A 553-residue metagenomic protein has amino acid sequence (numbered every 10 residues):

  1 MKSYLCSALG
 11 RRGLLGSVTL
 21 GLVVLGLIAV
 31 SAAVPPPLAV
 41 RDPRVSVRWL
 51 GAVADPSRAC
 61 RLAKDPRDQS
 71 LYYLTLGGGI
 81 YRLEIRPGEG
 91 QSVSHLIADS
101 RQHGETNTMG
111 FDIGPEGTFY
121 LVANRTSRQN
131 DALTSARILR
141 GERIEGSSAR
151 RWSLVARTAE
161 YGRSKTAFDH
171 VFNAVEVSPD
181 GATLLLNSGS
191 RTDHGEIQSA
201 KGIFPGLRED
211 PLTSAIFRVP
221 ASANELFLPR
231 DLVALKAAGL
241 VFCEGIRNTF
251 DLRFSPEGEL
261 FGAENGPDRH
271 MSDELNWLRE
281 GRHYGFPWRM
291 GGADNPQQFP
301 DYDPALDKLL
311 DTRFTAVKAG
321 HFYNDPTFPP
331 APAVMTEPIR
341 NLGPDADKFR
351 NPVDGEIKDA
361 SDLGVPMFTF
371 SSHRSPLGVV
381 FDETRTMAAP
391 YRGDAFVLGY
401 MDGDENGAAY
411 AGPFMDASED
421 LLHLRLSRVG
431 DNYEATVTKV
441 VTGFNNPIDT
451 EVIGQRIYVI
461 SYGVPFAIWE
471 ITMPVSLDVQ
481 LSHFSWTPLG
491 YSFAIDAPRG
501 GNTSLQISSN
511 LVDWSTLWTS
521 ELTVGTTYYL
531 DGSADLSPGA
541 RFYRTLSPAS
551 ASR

Functional and structural regions predicted by a protein language model:
M1-R12: N-terminal secretory signal peptides that target proteins for export/translocation
G16-A29: Bacterial N-terminal signal peptides
A33-E196, R218, L260, S372-V429 (+1 more regions): Acidic, Gly/Ser/Thr-rich repeat motifs that build Ca2+-stabilized beta-propeller blades
V34-R41, S190-C243, R247-N248, L252-T436 (+3 more regions): Beta-propeller domain segments
W49-G51, Q91-S100, S148-A159, F227-L240 (+3 more regions): Beta-propeller fold detector
A54, A63, H103, A167-D169 (+5 more regions): Short, glycine/acidic-rich beta->alpha junctions
P115, I246, P256, F444 (+4 more regions): Short loop/turn positions at the edges of beta-strands in beta-sheet-rich folds
V475-R553: Short, composition-biased motifs enriched in small/polar/acidic residues
